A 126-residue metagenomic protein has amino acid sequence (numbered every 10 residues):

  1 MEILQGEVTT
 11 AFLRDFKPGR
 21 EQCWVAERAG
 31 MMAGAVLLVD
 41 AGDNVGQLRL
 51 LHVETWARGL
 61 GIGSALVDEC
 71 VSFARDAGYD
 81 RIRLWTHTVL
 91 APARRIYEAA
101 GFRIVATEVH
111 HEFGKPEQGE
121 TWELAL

Functional and structural regions predicted by a protein language model:
M1-W56, V67-E69, F73, A77 (+2 more regions): Acetyl-CoA-dependent GNAT
E54-W56, L60, T88-V89: Active-site acidic-Proline motif in GNAT/NAT acetyltransferases
G61-G63, G78: Conserved G/P- and acidic residue-centered "switch" motifs that form tight phosphate/ATP-binding loops in soluble
D80-R83, H87-L126: C-terminal "cap" of GNAT-fold acetyltransferases
